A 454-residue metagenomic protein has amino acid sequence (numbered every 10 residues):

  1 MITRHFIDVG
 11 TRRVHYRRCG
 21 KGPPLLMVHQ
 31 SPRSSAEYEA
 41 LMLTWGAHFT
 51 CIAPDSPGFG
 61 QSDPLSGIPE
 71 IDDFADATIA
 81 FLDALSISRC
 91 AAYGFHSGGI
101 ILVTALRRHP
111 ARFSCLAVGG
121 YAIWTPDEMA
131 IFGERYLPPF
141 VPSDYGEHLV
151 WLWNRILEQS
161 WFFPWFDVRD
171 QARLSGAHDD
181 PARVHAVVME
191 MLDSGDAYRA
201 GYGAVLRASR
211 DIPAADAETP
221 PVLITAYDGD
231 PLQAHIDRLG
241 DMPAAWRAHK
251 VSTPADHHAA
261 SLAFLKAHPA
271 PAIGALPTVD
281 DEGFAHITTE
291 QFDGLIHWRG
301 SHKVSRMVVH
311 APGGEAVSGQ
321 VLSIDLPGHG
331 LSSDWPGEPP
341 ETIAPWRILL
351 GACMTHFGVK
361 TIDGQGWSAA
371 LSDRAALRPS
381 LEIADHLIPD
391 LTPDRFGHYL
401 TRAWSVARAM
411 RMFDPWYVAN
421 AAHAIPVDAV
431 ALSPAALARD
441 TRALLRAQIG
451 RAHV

Functional and structural regions predicted by a protein language model:
G10-P64, L82, Q291-S333: Conserved HGGG/HGGXW glycine-rich cap/lid loop of the alpha/beta-hydrolase fold
P24, T50, S88-A91, R112-C115 (+1 more regions): Structural signature of beta-strand start/N-cap positions in the alpha/beta core of ABC transporter nucleotide-binding
A40, A53-S97, S323-G364: Active-site loop/oxyanion-hole signature of alpha/beta-hydrolase fold enzymes
L43, T219-T253: Conserved loop-alpha-helix segment in the C-terminal half of the alpha/beta-hydrolase fold that carries the catalytic
W45, A105-H109: Aromatic pocket-lining residues of Rossmann-like dinucleotide-binding sites
R107, C115-L149, W367-V406: Flexible "cap/lid" loop of the alpha/beta hydrolase fold
Y136-F140, D144-P221, T225-P231, H386-H453: Alpha/beta-hydrolase
D237-I287, L295: Catalytic active-site module of serine/aspartate enzymes centered on a nucleophile-bearing elbow/loop
